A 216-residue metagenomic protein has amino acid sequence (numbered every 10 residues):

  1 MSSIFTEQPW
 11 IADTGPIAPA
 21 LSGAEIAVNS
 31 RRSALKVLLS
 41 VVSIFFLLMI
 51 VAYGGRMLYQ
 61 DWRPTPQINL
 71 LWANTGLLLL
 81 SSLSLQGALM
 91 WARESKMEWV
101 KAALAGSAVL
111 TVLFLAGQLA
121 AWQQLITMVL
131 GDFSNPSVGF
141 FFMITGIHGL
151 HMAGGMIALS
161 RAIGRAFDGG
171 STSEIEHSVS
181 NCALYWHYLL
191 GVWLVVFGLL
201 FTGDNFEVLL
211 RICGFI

Functional and structural regions predicted by a protein language model:
M1-I216: ...captures the hydrophobic TM-helix bundle architecture rather than a specific catalytic motif, and can also fire on
